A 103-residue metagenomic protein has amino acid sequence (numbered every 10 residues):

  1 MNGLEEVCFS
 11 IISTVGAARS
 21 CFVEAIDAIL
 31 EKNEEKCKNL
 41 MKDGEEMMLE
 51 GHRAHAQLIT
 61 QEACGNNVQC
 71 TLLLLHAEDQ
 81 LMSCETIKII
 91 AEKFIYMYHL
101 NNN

Functional and structural regions predicted by a protein language model:
M1-N103: Terminal alpha-helical segments
